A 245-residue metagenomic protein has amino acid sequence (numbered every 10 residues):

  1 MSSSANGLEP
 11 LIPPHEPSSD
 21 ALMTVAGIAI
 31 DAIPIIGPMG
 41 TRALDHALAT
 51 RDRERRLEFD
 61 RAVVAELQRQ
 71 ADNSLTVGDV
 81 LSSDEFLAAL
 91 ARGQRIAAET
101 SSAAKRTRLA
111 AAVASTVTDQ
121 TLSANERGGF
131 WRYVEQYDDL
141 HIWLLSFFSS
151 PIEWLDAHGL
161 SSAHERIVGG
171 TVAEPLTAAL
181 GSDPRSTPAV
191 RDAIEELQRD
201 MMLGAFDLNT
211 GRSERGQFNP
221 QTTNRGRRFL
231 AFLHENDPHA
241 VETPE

Functional and structural regions predicted by a protein language model:
M1-H15, R185-S186, N209, E245: Terminal, membrane-proximal amphipathic helices and intrinsically disordered targeting/regulatory segments
S4-A62: Membrane-inserting effector segments that mediate pore formation, membrane fusion, or transient membrane insertion
A21, V25-I28, L48, R55 (+9 more regions): Non-transmembrane, amphipathic alpha-helical segments
R42, H46, S83, A112 (+1 more regions): Short acidic/histidine-centered micro-motifs embedded in hydrophobic/aromatic stretches that mark compact functional
A49-R92: Amphipathic, membrane-active segments
E66, Q70-S74, A97, Q120 (+1 more regions): Short, flexible helical or helix-coil boundary motifs
S82-T118: N-terminal leader segment of winged-helix/HTH proteins
T107-E245: Long, helix-rich, hydrophobic modules that act as membrane-proximal anchors or helical bundle/coiled-coil regulators
